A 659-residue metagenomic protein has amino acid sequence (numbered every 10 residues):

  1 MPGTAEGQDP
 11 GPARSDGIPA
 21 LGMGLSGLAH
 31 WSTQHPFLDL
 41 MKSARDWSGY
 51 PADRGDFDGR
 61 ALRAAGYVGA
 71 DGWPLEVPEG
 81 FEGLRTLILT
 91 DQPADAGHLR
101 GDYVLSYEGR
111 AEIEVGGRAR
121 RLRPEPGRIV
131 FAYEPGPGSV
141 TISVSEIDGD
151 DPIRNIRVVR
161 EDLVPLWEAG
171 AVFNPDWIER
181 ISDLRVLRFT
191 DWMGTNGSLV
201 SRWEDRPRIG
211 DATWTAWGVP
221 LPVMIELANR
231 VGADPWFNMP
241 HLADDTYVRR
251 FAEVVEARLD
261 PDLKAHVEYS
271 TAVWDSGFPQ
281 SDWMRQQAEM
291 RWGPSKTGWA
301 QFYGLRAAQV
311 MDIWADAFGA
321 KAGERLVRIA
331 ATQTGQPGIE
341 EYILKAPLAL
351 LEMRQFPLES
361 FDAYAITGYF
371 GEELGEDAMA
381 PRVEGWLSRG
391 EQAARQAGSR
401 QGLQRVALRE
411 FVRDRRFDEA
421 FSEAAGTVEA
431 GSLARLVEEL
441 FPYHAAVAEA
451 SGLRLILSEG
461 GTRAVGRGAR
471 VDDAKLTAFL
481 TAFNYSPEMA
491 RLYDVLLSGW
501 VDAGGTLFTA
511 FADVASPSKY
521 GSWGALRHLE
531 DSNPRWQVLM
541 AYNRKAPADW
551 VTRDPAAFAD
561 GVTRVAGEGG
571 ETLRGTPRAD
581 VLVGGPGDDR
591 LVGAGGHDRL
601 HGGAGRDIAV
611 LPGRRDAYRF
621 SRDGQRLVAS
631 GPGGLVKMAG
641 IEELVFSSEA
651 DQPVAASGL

Functional and structural regions predicted by a protein language model:
G3-Y269, W274-R389, R400-D560: Non-catalytic accessory regions flanking glycosidase/transglycosidase catalytic cores in CAZymes
R123-E125, R619-V628: Short, ordered beta-strand-loop transition motifs
Q392-G398: Glycine-rich, aromatic-lined ligand/substrate-binding cores of catalytic and carbohydrate-binding domains
A548-G569, L573-R574, A650-L659: Low-complexity, Pro/Thr/Ser/Gly/Ala-rich linker/spacer regions in secreted, extracellular modular proteins
E568-G570, P577-A579, P586-D588, G595-H597 (+5 more regions): Extracellular, beta-strand-rich repeat scaffolds characterized by small/acidic residue-biased motifs
G613-A617, E649-Q652: Acidic glycine-/aspartate-rich tracts in secreted/extracellular proteins
G633-L659: Low-complexity acidic/polar repeat-biased segments
